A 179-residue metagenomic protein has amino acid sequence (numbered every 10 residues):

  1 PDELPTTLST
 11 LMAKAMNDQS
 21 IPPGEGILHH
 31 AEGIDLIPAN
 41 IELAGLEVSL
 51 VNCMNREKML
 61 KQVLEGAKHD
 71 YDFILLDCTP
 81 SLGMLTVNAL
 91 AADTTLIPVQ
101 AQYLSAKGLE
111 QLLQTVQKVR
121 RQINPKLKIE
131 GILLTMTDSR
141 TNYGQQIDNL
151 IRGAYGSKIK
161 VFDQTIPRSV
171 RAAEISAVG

Functional and structural regions predicted by a protein language model:
P1-G179: P-loop NTP-binding core
